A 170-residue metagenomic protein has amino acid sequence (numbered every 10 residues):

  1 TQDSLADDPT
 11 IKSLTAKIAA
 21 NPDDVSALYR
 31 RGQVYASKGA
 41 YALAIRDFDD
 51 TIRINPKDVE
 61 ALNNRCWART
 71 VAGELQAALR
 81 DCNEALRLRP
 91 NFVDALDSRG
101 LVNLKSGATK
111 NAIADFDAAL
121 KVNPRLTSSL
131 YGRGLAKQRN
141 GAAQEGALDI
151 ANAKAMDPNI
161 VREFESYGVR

Functional and structural regions predicted by a protein language model:
T1-R170: Alpha-helical tetratricopeptide repeat
